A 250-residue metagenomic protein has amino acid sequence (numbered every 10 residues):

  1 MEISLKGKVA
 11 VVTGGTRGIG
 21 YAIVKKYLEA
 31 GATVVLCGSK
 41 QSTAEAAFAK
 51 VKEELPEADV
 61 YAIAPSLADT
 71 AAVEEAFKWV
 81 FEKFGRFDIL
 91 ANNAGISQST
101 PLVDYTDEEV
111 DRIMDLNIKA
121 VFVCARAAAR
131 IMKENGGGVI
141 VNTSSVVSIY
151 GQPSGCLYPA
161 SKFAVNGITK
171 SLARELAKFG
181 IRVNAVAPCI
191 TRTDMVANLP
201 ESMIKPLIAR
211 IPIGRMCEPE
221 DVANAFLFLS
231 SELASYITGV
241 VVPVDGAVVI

Functional and structural regions predicted by a protein language model:
V9, T16-R17: Conserved glycine-rich cofactor-binding loop
A32-A47: Conserved glycine-rich Rossmann-like NAD(P)H-binding loop of the short-chain dehydrogenase/reductase
P101-L102, E109-M114, V196, L207: Substrate-binding pocket helix/loop in short-chain dehydrogenase/reductase
F122, G137, R215-V244, V249: C-terminal substrate-recognition "lid" of short-chain dehydrogenase/reductases
A125, S161, T169: Active-site helix of classical SDR
R130, R174-K178, S235: Alpha-helical segment proximal to the catalytic Tyr-Lys
S145: Residue(s) in the substrate-gating loop at a strand-loop-helix junction that position the organic substrate next
